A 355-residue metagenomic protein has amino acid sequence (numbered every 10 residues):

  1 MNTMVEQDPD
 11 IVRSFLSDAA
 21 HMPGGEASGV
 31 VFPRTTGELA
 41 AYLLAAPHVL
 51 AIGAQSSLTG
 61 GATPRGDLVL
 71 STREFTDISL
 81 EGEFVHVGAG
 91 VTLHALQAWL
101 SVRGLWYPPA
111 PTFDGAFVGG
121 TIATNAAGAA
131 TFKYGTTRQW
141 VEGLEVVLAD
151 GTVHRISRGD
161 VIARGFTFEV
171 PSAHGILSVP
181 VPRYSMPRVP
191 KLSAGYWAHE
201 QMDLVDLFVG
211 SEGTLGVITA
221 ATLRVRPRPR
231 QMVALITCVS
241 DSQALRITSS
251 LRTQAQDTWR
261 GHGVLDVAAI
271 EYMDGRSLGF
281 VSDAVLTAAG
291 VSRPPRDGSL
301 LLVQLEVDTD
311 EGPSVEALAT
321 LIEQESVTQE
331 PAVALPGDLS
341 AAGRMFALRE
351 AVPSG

Functional and structural regions predicted by a protein language model:
M1-F32, Y42-Q55, V267-A268, Y272-G275 (+2 more regions): N-terminal accessory segments
S14-I78, F84-A89, H94-T112: Glycine-rich N-terminal segment of FAD-binding domains in flavoprotein oxidoreductases, spanning the beta-loop-helix
G29, E142, S299-L301: Short beta-strand micro-motifs in enzyme catalytic cores
I52-G53, S71, G88, G119-T121 (+4 more regions): Short beta-strand segments
P64, T72, A116, R138-W140 (+3 more regions): A short, structural micro-pattern
R65-L68, T121-N125, L286: Short low-complexity, flexible loop/linker segments enriched in glycine and/or proline with clustered acidic
A89, L93-H94, S101-T253: FAD-binding subdomain of flavoenzyme oxidoreductases
V209-S211, V217-G355: C-terminal substrate-recognition/cap domain of FAD-linked oxidoreductases
